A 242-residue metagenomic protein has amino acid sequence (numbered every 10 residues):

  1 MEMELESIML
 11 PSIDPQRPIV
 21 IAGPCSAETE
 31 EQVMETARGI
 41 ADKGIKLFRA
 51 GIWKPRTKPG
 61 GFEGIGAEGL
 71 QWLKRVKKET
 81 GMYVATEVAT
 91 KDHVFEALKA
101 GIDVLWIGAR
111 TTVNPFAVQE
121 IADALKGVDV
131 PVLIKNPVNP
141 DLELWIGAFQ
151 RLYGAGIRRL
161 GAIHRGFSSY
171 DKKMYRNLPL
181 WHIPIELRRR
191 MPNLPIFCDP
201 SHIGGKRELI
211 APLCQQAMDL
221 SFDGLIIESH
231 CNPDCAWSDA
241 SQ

Functional and structural regions predicted by a protein language model:
M1-I21: N-terminal amphipathic alpha-helix/helix-capping segment at the start of soluble metabolic enzymes
I13, A117-P233, W237: Catalytic alpha/beta core domains of metabolic enzymes, predominantly
P18-E35, P59-E63, M82-V88, G108-A109 (+3 more regions): Active-site mouth loops of central-metabolism enzymes
P18-P24, K46-A50, V84-T86, L105-I107 (+4 more regions): Hydrophobic faces of well-ordered beta-strands that scaffold small-molecule active sites in alpha/beta enzyme cores
A22, A37, A41, K46 (+1 more regions): Long, contiguous binding/interaction regions
C25-S26, G51-P55, A89-T90, A109-T112 (+4 more regions): Short, ordered loop/turn segments at secondary-structure junctions
R49-E68, C231-A240: Glycine-rich, proline-tolerant flexible connector loops at the mouths of alpha/beta enzymes
E63-I65, G81-V94, D103-V118, V130-L142 (+2 more regions): Catalytic beta/alpha-barrel core
